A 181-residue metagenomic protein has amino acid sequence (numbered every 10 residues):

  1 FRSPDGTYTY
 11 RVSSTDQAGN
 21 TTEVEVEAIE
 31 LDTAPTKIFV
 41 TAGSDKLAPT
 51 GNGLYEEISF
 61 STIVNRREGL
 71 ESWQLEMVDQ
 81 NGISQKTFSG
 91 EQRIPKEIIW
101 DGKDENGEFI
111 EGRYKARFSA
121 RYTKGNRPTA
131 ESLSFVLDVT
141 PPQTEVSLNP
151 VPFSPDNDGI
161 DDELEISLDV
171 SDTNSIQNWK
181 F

Functional and structural regions predicted by a protein language model:
F1-F181: Short loop/turn motifs at secondary-structure boundaries
